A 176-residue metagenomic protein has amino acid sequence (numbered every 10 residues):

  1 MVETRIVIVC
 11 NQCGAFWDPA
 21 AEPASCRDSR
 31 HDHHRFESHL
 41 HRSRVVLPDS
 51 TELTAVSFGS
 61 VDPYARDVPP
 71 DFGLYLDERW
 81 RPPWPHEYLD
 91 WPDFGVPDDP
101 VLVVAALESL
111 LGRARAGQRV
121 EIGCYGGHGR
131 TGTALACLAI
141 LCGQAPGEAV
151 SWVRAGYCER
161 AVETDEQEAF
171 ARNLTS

Functional and structural regions predicted by a protein language model:
M1-E121, A134-S176: Cys-dependent protein tyrosine phosphatase-like superfamily
C124: Short cysteine clusters
G127: Conserved G/P- and acidic residue-centered "switch" motifs that form tight phosphate/ATP-binding loops in soluble
T131: Ser/Thr-glycine-rich phosphate-binding loops at phosphate-binding pockets of nucleotides, nucleotide cofactors
